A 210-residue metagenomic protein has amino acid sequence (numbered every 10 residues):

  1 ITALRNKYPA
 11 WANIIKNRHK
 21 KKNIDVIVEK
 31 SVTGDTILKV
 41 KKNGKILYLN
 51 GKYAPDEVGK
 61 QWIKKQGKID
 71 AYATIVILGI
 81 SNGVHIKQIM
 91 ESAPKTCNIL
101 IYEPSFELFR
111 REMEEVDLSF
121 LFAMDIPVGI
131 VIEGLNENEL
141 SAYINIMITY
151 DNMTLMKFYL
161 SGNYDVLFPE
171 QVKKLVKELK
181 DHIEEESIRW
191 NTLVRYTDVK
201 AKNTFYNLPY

Functional and structural regions predicted by a protein language model:
I1-Y210: N-terminal donor/sugar-recognition subdomains of glycan-related enzymes, prototypically the membrane-proximal stem
